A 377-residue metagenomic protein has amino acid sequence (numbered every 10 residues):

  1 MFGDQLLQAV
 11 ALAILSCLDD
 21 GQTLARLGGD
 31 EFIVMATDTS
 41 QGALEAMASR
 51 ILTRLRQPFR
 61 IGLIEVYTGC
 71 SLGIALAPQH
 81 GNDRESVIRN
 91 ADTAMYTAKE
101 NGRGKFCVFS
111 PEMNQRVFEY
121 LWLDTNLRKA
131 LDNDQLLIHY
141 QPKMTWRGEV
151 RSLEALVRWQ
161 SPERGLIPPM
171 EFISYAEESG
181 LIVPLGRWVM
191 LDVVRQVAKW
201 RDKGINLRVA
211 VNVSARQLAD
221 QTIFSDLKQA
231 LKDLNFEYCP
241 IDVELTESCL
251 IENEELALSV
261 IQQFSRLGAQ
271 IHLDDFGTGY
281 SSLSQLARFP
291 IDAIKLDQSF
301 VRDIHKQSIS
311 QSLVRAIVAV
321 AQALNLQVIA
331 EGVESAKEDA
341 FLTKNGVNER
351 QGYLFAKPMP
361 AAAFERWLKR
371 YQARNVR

Functional and structural regions predicted by a protein language model:
M1-D19, A25-G29, I33-T37, Q41-S49 (+6 more regions): Conserved long alpha-helical elements within nucleotide-processing catalytic cores of c-di-GMP signaling and class III
A25-R26, L55-S71, N82, K99 (+3 more regions): Catalytic core regions of nucleotide second-messenger enzymes
M35-L44, G62-E65, C70-V87, A94 (+5 more regions): Catalytic strand-loop-helix junctions within cyclic-nucleotide turnover domains
E45, G62-I64, A77-R103, M170 (+3 more regions): Catalytic-core segments of nucleotide cyclases and related cyclic-nucleotide turnover enzymes
R54, P78, T97-L137, W146 (+4 more regions): C-di-GMP signaling machinery
F106, R116, L137, P142-E154 (+2 more regions): Catalytic core of bacterial c-di-GMP phosphodiesterases, primarily the EAL and HD-GYP domains, capturing alpha-helical
V108, E119-Y175, N212, E244 (+4 more regions): Active-site core of bacterial EAL-family cyclic-dinucleotide phosphodiesterase domains
V209, A230-I304, V318-P358: The catalytic core of metal-dependent phosphodiesterases that act on cyclic dinucleotides
